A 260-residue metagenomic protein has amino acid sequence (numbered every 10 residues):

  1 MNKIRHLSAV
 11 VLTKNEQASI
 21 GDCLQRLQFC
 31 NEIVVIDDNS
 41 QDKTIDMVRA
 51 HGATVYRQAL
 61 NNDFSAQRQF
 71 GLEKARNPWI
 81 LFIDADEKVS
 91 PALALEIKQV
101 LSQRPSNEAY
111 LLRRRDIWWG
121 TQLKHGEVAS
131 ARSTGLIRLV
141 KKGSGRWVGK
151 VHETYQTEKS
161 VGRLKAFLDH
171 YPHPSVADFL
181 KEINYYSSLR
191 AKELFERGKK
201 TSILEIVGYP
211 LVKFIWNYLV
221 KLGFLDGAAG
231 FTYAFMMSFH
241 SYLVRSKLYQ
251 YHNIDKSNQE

Functional and structural regions predicted by a protein language model:
H6-S8: Cell-envelope/extracellular polymer assembly enzymes that use nucleotide-activated donors
V10-F29: Short, well-formed alpha-helical segments that are part of the catalytic scaffolds of diverse glycosyltransferases
Q17, R26, D37-D46, L60 (+1 more regions): A conserved acidic beta->alpha catalytic loop
A18-G21, D42-H51, A92-L93: Acidic helix N-cap motif at the loop->helix transition within catalytic regions of sugar-transfer enzymes
F29, H51-G52, A75, T157: Short, structured coil segments at secondary-structure junctions
I45-K74: Conserved donor nucleotide-binding strand/loop of the catalytic core
S65-L72, W79, I83, S90-D255 (+1 more regions): Catalytic-site signature of metal-activated, phosphate-bearing donor transferases, centered on the GT-A/GT-A-like
